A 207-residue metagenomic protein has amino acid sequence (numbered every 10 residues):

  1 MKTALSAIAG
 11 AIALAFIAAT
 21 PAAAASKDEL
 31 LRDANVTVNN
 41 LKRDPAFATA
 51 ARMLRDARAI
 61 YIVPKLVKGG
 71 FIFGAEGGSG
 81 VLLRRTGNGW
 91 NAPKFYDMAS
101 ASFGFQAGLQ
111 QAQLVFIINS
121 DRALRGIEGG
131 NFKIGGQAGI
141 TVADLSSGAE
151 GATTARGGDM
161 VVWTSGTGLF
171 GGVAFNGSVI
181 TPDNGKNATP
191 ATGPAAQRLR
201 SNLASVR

Functional and structural regions predicted by a protein language model:
M1-I12: Bacterial N-terminal signal peptides that target proteins for export
A11-A15, I60: Hydrophobic alpha-helical membrane-embedded or membrane-associated segments
A18-A24: Sec/Tat signal peptide C-region and signal peptidase I cleavage site
A24-R207: Small-residue-enriched, tightly packed secondary-structure blocks
